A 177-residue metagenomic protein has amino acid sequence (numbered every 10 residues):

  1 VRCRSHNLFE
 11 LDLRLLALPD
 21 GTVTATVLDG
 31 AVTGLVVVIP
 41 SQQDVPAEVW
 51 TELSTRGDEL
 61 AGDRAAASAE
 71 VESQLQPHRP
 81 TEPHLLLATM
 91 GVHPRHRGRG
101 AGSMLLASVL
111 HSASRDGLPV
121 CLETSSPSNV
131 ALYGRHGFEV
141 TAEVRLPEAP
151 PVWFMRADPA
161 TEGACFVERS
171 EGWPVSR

Functional and structural regions predicted by a protein language model:
V1-T22: Active-site rim helix/loop that mediates acceptor-substrate recognition in acyltransferases
L16-P19, A113, Y133: A generic structural signal for well-ordered alpha-helical segments
D20-V36: Conserved beta-hairpin
V32-G91, R97, L146-P147, P151 (+1 more regions): Conserved acyl-donor/pantetheine-binding loop and adjacent beta-alpha core of acyl/acetyltransferases and related
E82-L85, L106, F138-F166, W173-V175: Long, positively charged, glycine-interspersed low-complexity recognition regions
P83-L85, A113-S125: Conserved GNAT acetyl-CoA-binding A-motif
T89-V92, G98-H111, R135: Conserved acetyl-CoA-binding loop-helix of GNAT-fold acetyltransferases
S103, R115-G117, S126-E143, P147-P150: Conserved active-site alpha-helix within GNAT-family acetyltransferase domains
